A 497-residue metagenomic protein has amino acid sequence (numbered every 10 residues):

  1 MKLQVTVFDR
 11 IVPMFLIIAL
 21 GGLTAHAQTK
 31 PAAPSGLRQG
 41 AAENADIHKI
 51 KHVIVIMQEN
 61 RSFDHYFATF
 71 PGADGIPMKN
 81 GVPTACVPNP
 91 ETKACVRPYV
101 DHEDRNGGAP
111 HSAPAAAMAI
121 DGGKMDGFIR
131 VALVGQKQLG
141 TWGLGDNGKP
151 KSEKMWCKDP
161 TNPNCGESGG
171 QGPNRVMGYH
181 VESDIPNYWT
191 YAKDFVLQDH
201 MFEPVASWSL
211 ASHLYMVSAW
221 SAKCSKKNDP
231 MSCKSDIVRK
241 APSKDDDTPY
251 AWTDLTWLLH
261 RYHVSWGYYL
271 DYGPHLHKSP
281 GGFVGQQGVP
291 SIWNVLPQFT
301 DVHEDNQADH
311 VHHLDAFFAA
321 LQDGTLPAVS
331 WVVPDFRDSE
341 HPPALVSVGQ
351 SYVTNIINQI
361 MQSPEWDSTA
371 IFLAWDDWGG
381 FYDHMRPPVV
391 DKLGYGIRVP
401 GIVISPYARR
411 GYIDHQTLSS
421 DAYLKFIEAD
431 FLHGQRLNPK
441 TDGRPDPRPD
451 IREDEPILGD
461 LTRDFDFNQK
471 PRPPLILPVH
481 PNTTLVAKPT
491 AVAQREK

Functional and structural regions predicted by a protein language model:
M1, L23-A25: Intrinsic low-complexity/disordered segments
K2-V12: Bacterial N-terminal signal peptides that target proteins for export
I11-G22: Bacterial N-terminal signal peptides
Q28-K497: N-terminal pro-sequences and low-complexity stem/linker regions of secreted or lumenal proteins
